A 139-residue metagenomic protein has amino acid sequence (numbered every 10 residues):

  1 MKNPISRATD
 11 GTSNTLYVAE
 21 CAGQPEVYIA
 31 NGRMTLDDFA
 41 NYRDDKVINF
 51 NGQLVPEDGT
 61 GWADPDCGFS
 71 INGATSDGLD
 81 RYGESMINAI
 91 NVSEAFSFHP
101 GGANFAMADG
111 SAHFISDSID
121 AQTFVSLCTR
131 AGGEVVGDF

Functional and structural regions predicted by a protein language model:
M1-F139: Hydrophobic alpha-helical interface faces used for helix-helix packing
